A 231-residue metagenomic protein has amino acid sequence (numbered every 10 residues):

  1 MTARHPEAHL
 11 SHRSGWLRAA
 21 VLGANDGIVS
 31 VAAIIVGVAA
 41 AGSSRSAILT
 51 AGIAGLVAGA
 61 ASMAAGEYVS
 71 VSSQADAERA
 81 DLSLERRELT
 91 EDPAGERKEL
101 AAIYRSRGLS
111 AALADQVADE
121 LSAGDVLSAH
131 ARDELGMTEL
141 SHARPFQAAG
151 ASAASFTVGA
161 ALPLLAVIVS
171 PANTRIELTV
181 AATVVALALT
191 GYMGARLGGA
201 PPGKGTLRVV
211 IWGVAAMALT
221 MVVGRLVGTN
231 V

Functional and structural regions predicted by a protein language model:
M1-A19, V71-A153: Cytosol/matrix-facing amphipathic helices and coiled-coil assembly/linker segments of eukaryotic membrane proteins
M1-S70: Internal alpha-helical transmembrane segments
H12-G23, R45-I53, L113, R144-G150 (+2 more regions): The feature identifies polytopic integral membrane transport proteins across all domains of life
G27-A32, S152-L162: Core segments of transmembrane alpha-helices that mediate helix-helix packing or line hydrophobic substrate/ligand
G159, R208-M221: Small-residue-rich segments of transmembrane alpha-helices in multi-pass membrane proteins, especially helix faces
N173-V185: Structural signature of hydrophobic alpha-helical transmembrane segments
L189-V214: Interfacial loop-to-transmembrane junctions
M221-V231: Juxtamembrane boundary at the C-terminal end of a transmembrane helix
